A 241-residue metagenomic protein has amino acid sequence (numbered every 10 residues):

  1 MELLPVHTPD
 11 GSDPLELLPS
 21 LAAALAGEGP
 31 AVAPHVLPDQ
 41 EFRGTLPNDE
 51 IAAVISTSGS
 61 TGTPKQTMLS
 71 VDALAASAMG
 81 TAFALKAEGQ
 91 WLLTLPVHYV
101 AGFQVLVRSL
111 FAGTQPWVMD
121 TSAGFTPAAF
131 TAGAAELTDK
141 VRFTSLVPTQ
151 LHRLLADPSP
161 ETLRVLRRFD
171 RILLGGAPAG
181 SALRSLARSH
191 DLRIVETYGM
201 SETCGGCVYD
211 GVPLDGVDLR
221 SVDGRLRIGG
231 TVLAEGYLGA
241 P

Functional and structural regions predicted by a protein language model:
M1-E41: N-terminal leader/targeting and accessory segments in enzymes
P9-P14, D39-S56, K86-Q90: Conserved pre-ATP/AMP-binding loop-to-beta segment of ANL
G11-G27, T81-A82, V100-A112: Hydrophobic alpha-helical segments in the ANL/AMP-binding
I51-M79, K86: Conserved AMP-binding A3 loop
T57-S60, W91, L106, T144 (+3 more regions): Conserved S/T- and glycine-rich ATP-binding loop of Class I adenylate-forming
V71-A76, L92-R153, V195: AMP-binding/adenylate-forming
A156-P213, R220: Gly/Ser/Thr-rich phosphate-binding loop
P213, D223-P241: Conserved ATP/PPi-binding loop(s) of AMP-dependent carboxylate-activating enzymes
